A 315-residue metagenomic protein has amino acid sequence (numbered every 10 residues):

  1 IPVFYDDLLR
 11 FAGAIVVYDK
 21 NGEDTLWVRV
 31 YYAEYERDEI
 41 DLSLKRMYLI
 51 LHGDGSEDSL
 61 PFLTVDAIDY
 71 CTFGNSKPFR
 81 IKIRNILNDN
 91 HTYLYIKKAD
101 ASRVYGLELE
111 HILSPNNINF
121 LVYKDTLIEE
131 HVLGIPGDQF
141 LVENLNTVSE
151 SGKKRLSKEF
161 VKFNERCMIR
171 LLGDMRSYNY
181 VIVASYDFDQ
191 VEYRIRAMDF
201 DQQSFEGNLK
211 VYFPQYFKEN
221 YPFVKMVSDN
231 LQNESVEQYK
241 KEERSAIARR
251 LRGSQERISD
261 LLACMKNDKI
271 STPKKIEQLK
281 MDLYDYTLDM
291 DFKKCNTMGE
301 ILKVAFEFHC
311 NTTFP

Functional and structural regions predicted by a protein language model:
I1-G55, P273-P315: Regulatory N- and C-terminal appendages and interdomain linkers associated with kinase/kinase-like NTP transferase
F11-I15, E23-Q139: Conserved ATP-binding subdomain of kinase catalytic cores across diverse folds
Y31-D38, V104, L113, N164-M175 (+2 more regions): Short secondary-structure transition/capping segments
D100-A101, L113-N117, T147-E150, P214-E219: Short, low-complexity, polar/charged sequence segments that are solvent-exposed and flexible
H111-S114, D125-E130, E159-F160, F213 (+1 more regions): Short C-terminal domain-edge/linker segments immediately following a structured domain
F140-N146: AlphaC helix of the protein kinase catalytic domain
T147-L209: Conserved kinase catalytic-core segment
D189-P315: C-terminal catalytic region of ATP-dependent kinase domains
